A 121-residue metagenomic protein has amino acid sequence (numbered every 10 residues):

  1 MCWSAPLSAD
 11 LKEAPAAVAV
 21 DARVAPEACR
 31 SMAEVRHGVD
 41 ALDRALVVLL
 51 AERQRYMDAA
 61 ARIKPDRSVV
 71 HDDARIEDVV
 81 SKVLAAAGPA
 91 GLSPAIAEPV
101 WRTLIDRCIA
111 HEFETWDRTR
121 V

Functional and structural regions predicted by a protein language model:
C2-V121: Domain-level signature for soluble enzymes in the chorismate/prephenate branch of the shikimate pathway
